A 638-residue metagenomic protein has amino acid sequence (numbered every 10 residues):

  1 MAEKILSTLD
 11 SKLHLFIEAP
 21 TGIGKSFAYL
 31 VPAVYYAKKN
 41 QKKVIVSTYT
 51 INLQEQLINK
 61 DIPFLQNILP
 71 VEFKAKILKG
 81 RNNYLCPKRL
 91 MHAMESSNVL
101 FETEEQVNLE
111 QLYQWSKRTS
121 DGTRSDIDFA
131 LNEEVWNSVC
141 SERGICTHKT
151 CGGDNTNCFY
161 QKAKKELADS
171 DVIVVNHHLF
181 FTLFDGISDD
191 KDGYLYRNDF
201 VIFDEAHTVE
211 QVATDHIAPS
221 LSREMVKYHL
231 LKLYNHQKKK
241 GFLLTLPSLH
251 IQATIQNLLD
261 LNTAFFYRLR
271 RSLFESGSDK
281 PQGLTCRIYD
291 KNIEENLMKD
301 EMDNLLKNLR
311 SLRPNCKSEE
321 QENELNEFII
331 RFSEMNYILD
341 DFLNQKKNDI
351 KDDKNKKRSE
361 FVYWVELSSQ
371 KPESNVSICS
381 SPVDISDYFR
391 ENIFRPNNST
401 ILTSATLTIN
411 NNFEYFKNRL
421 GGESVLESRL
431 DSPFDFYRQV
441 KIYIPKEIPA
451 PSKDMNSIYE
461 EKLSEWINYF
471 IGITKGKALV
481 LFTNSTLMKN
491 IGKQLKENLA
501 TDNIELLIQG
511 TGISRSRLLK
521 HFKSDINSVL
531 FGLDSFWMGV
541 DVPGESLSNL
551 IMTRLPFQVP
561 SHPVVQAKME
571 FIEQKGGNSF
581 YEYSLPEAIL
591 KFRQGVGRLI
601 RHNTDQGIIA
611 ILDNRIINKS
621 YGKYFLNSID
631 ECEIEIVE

Functional and structural regions predicted by a protein language model:
M1-E18: Conserved pre-motif I regulatory segment
Y29, Y35, E55, K60-P63 (+2 more regions): Signature of the SF2 helicase/ATPase Hel1-core->accessory helical subdomain module
Q41-D171, H178-F181, L233-L249, N304-P314 (+3 more regions): A substrate-engagement module of RecA-like helicase motors
K43-N52, I401-A405, G476-L487, A610-L612: Conserved RecA-like ASCE P-loop NTPase motor core of nucleic-acid helicases/translocases
N137-D171, F181-D192, S311-I448, D454-Y459 (+5 more regions): A contiguous, basic/glycine-rich beta-loop/short-helix subdomain that forms a polymer-engagement track
P445-I458, G510-I617: Conserved RecA-like P-loop NTPase helicase motor core
T483-G510: Conserved helicase motor "Helicase C" RecA-like lobe of SF1/SF2 P-loop NTPases
A610-E638: N-terminal targeting/trafficking signals and adjacent low-complexity tails
